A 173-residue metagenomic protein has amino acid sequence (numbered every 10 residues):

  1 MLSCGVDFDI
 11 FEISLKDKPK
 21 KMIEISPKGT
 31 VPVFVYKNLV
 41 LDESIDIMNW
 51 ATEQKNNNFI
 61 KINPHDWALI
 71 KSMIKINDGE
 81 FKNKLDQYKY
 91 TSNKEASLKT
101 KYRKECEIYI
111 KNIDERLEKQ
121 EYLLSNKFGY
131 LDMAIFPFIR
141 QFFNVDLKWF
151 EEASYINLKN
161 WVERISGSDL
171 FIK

Functional and structural regions predicted by a protein language model:
L2, L123-N126, K173: Membrane-interfacial terminal anchoring regions of lipid-handling membrane enzymes
L2-I108, N112-D114: GST-like domain detector, emphasizing the conserved glutathione-binding G-site in the N-terminal thioredoxin-like
D42-E43, G129-Y130, K173: Secondary-structure junction/capping motif
M73, N77-G167: GST-like fold's C-terminal all-alpha helical module
